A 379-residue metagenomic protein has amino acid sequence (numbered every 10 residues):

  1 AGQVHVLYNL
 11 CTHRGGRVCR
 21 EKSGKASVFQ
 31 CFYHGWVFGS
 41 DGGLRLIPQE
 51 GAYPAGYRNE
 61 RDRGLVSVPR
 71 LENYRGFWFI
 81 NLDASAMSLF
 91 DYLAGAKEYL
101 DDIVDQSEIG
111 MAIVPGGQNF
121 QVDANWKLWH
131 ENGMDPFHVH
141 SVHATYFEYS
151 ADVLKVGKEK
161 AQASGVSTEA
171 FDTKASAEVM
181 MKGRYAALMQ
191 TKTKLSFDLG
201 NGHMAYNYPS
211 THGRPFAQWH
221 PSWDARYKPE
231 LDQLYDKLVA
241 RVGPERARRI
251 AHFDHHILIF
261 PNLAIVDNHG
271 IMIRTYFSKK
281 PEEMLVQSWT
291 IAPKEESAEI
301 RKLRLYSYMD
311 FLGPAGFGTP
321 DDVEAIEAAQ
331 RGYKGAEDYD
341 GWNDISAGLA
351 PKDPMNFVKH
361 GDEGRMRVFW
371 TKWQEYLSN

Functional and structural regions predicted by a protein language model:
A1-E98: Rieske [2Fe-2S] iron-sulfur-binding domain
P69-N379: C-terminal catalytic domain of Rieske-type non-heme iron oxygenases
